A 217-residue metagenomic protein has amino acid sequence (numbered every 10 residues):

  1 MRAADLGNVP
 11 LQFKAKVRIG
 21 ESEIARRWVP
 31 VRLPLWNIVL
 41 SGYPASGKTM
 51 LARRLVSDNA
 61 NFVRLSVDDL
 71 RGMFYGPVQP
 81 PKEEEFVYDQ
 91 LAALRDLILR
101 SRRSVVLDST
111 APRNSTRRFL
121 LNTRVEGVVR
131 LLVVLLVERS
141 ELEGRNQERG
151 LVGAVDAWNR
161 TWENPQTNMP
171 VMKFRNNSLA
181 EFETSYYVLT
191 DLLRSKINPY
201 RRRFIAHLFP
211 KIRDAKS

Functional and structural regions predicted by a protein language model:
R2-W28: N-terminal pre-Walker A segment at the start of P-loop NTPase domains
L40: Hydrophobic anchor at the beta1->P-loop junction of P-loop NTPases
Y43: P-loop (Walker A) phosphate-binding loop of NTP-binding proteins
S46: ATP-binding Walker
T49-R103, E143: Conserved substrate/cofactor phosphate-moiety recognition/catalytic segment in nucleotide-dependent phosphotransferases
E83-R130: Glycine-rich phosphate-binding loop used to anchor ATP phosphates in small-molecule kinases, encompassing both
E126-R145: Conserved phosphate-donor/acceptor-positioning beta-strand/loop module used by diverse small-molecule
R149-S217: Small-molecule kinase domains that catalyze NTP-dependent phosphoryl transfer to phosphate-bearing small molecules
